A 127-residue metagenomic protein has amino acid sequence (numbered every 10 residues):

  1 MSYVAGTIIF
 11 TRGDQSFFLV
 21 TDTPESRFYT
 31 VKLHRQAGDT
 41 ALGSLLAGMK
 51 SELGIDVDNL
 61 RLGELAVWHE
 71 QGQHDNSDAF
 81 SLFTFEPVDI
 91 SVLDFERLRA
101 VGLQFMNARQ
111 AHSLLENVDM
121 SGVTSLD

Functional and structural regions predicted by a protein language model:
M1-K32: N-terminal strand-loop-strand
M1-S2, T11, G43-L46, R61-A66 (+1 more regions): Short amphipathic alpha-helical surface micro-motifs
F17-L19, S51-D56, D94-F95, L103-Q104: Generic structural signal for short, flexible, solvent-exposed coil/loop and linker residues
T23-L33, A37, S77-D127: Nudix hydrolase/Nudix homology domain
R35-N59: Short, well-structured hydrophobic secondary-structure segments
D39, A66-W68, A100: Core RNA-modification/binding signature centered on pseudouridine synthases
K50-S91, D119: Active-site segment of metal-dependent pyrophosphate-handling enzymes, primarily the Nudix hydrolase catalytic core
